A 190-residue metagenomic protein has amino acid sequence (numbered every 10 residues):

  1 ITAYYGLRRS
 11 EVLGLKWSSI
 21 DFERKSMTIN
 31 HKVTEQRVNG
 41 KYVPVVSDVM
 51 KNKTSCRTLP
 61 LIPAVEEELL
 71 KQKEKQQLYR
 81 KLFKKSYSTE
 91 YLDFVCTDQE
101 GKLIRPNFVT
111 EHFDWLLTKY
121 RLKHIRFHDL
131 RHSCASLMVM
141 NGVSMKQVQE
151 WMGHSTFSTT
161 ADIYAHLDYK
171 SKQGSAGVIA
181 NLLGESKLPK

Functional and structural regions predicted by a protein language model:
T2-V33, K146: Short, charged phosphate-coordinating catalytic segments
Y5, L59, K75-K85, Y91-E150 (+1 more regions): Short, basic (Lys/Arg/His-rich) helix/loop patches that form interaction surfaces in the mid-to-C-terminal regions
G14-I20, Q149-S155, A165: A short, basic/aromatic helix-end/turn motif that makes direct DNA contacts
F22, H31-V38, L69-S86, K187: Proline-centered turn/helix-capping motifs that create local helix->coil transitions or kinks
R24, E35-C56, P63-V65, Q99-E100 (+1 more regions): C-terminal secondary-structure termini that scaffold catalytic or DNA-interacting sites
N30, I62, T97-Q99, A165: Residue-level detector of conserved, well-ordered beta-strand and adjacent loop positions that form binding/recognition
K32-E35, M152-V178: Catalytic-site neighborhood detector that most strongly recognizes the C-terminal catalytic loop/helix of tyrosine
